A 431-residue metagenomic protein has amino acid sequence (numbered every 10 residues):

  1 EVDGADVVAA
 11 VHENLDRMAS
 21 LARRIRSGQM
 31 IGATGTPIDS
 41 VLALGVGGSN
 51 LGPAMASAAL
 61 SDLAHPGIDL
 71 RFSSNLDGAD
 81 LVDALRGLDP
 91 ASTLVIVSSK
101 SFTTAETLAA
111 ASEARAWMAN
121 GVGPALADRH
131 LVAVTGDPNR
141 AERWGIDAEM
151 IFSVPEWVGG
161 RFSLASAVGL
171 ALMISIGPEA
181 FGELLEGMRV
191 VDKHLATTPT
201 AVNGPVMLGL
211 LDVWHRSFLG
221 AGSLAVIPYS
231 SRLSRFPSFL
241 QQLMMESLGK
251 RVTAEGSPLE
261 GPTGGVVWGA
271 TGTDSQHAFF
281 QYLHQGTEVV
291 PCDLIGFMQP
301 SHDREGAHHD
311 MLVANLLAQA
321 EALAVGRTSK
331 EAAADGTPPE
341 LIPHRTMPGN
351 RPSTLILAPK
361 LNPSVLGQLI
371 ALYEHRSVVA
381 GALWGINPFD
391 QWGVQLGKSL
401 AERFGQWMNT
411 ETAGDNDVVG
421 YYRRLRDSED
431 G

Functional and structural regions predicted by a protein language model:
E1-S20, L131, L195-T200, T346-G349 (+1 more regions): Active-site-proximal helix-loop elements at catalytic-domain edges
E1-T34, H309-G336, T346, A380 (+4 more regions): Extended, charge-enriched "interface" segments that sit outside catalytic cores
V7-I31, A56-S57, D62-L94: Glycine-rich oxoanion-binding loops at beta->alpha junctions
L21-I38, A84-T93, D212-G222, L283-E288 (+1 more regions): Glycine-rich phosphate/diphosphate-binding loops that line cofactor/substrate pockets in enzymes
S40-L44, L94, V132, A225: Conserved beta-strand elements of the Class I
L51-P66, G87-D89, A111-A119, G145-I151: A glycine- and small-aliphatic-rich helix-loop capping segment at beta-alpha/alpha-beta transitions that lines
A110, W117-R304, L396-E402, N409-G431: Active-site phosphate/pyrophosphate-binding segments
P262-K360: Helicase-primase coupling helices
